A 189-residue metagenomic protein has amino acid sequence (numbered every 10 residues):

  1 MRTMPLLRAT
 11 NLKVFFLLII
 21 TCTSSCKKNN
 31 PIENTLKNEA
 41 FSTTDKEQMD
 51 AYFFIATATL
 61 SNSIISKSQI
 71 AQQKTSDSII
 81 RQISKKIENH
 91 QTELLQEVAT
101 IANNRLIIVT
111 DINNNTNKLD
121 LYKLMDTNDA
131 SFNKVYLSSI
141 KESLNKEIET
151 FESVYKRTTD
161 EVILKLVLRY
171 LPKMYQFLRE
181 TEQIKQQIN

Functional and structural regions predicted by a protein language model:
M1-R2: N-terminal hydrophobic targeting signals that begin at the initiator methionine
P5-L7, N11, C26-N189: His/Met- and acidic-residue-enriched segments that coordinate or traffic transition-metal cofactors and support
V14-I20: Sec-dependent N-terminal signal peptides
T21-S25: C-terminal motif of bacterial Sec signal peptides marking the signal peptidase cleavage site
